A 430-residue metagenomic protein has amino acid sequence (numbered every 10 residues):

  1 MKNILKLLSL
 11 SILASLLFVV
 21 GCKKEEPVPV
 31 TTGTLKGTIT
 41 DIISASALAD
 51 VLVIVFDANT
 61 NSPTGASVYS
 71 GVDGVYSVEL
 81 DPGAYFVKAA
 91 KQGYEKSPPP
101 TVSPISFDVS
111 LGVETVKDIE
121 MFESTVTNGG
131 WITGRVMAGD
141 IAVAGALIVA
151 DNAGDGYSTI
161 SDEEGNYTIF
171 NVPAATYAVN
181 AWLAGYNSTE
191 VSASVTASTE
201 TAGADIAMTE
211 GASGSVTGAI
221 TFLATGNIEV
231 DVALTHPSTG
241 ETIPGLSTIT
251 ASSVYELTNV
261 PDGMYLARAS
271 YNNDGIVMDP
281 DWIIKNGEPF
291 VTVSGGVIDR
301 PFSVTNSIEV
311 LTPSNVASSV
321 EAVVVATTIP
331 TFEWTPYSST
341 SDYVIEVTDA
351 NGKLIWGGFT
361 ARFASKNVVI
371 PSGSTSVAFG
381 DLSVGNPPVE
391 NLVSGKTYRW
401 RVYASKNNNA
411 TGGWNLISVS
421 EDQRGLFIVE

Functional and structural regions predicted by a protein language model:
M1-V20: Sec-dependent bacterial lipoprotein signal peptides
V20-E430: Long luminal/extracellular ectodomains of secretory-pathway precursor proteins
